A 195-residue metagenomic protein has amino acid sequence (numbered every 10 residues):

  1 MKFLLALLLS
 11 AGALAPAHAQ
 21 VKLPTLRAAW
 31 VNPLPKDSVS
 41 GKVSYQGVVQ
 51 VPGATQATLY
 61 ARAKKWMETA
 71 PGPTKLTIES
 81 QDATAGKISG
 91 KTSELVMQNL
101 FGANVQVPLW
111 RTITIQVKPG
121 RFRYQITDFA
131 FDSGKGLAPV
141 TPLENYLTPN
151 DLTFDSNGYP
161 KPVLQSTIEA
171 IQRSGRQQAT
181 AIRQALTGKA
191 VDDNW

Functional and structural regions predicted by a protein language model:
M1-V21: Bacterial Sec-dependent N-terminal signal peptides
H18-W195: Ser/Thr-rich, low-complexity intrinsically disordered terminal regions
